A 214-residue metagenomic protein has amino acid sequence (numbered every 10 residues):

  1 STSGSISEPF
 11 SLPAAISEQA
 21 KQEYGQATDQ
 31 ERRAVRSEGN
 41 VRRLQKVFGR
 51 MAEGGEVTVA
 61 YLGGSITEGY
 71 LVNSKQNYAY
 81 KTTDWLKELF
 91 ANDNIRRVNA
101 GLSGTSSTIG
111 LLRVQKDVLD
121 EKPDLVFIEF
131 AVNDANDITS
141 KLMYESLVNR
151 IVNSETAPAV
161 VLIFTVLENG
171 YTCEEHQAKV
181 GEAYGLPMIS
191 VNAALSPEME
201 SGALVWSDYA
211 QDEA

Functional and structural regions predicted by a protein language model:
S1-A60, T67-S74, K87-D93, E200-A203 (+1 more regions): N-terminal secretory targeting modules
A52-G55, Q76, Y80-A100, T105 (+1 more regions): Alpha-helical cap/lid subdomain in secreted, periplasmic, or secretory-pathway luminal O-acyl-processing enzymes
A60-G63, I163: Short hydrophobic segments within beta-strands
S65-E68, V132-D134: A short, flexible beta-alpha/helix-coil linker loop
